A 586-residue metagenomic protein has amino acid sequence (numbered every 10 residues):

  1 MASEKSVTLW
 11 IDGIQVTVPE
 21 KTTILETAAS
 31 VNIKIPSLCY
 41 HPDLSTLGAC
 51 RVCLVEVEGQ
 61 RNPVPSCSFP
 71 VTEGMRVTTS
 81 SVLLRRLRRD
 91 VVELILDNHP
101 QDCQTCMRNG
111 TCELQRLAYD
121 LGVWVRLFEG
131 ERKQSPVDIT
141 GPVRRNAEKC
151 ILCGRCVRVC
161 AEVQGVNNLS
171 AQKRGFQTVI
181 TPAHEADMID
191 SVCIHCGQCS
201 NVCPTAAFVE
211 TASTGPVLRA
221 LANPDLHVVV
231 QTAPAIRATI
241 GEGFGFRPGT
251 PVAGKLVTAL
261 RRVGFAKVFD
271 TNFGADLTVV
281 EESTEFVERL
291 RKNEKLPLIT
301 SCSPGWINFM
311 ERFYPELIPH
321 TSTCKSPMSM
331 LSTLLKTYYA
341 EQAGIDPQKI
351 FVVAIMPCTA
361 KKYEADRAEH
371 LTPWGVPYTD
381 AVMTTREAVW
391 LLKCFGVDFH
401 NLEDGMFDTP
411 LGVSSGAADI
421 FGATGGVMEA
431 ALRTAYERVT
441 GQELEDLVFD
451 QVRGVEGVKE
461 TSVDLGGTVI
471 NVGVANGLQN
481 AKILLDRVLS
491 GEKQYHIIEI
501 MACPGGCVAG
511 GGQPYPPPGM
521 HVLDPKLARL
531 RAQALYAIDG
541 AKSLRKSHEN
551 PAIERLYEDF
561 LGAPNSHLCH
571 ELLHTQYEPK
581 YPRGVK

Functional and structural regions predicted by a protein language model:
A2, V7, Q15, E20-G74 (+2 more regions): Iron-sulfur-associated redox domains of electron-transfer enzymes in respiratory and anaerobic energy metabolism
D12: ABC transporter nucleotide-binding domain catalytic core, centered on the Walker B motif
R51-H195, F208-N223, H227: Fe-S ferredoxin-like electron-transfer domains and their immediately adjacent linker/connector regions across
I151, I194, C203, I355 (+1 more regions): Short conserved micro-motifs on helix faces and helix-strand junctions that flank and scaffold key functional residues
C160, C203, V252: Cysteine-centered loop/knuckle micro-motif
Q164, C203, Y339-A343: Structural motif corresponding to the C-terminal cap of alpha-helices
